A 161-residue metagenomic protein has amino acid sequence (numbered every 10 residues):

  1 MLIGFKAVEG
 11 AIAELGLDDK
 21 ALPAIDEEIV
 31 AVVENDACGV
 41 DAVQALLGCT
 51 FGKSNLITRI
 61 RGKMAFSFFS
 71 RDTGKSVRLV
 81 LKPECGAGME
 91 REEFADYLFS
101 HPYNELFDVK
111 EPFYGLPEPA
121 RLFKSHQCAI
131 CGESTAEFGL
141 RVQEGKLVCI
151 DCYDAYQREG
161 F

Functional and structural regions predicted by a protein language model:
M1-V8: Conserved phosphate/anionic-ligand binding catalytic regions in large, soluble enzymes, centered on
L22-T58, A65: A structural-propensity feature for long, helix-poor, extended segments
S54-A87: C-terminal edge-of-domain segments
E105-L116, I130-T135: Short Cys/His-rich Zn2+-coordinating modules
G115-S125, G139-Q143: Short, flexible, mixed-charge glycine/proline-rich loop motifs that serve as phosphate/nucleic-acid-contacting
C128-G132, C149-C152: Short cysteine-rich clusters marking metal-coordination/redox-active sites
E137-V142, E159-F161: Short Cys/His-rich "knuckle" micro-motifs
Q143-A155: Cysteine-rich micro-motifs
